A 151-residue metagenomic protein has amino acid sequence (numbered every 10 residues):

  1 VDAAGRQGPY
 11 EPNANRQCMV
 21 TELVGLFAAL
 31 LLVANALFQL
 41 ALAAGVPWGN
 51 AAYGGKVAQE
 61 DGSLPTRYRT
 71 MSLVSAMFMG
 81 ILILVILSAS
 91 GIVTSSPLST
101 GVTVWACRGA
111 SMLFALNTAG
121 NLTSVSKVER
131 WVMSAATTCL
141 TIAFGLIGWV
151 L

Functional and structural regions predicted by a protein language model:
V1, R6-C18: Short, Lys/Arg-enriched N-terminal segments with co-localized hydrophobic residues within the first ~10-30 amino acids
C18-F27, T94-L98, F144-L151: Helix-coil boundary and interhelical linker segments in multi-pass alpha-helical membrane proteins
V20-G25, Q39-S72, I92, S96: Interfacial loop at the N-terminal end of multi-pass membrane proteins
V20-N35, T70, T103, C107: Interfacial segments of alpha-helical transmembrane regions
E22, S96-T103, K127-T137: Non-cytosolic membrane-interface motifs at loop->transmembrane helix junctions
L32-L42, M79-I86, F114-N121, T137-I147: Helical transmembrane-bundle signal
I81, V85-N117: Mid-chain, well-packed structural core segment of small domains
T118-V132, G148-L151: Membrane-helix boundary connector in multi-pass membrane proteins
